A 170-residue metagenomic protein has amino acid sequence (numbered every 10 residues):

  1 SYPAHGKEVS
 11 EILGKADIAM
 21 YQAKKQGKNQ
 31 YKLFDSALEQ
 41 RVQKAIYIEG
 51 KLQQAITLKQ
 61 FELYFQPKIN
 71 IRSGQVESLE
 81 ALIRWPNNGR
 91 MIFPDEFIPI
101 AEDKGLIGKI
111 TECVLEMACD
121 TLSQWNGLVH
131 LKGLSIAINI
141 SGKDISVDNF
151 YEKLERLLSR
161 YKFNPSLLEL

Functional and structural regions predicted by a protein language model:
S1-I12, A37-R41, K68-S73, W85-G89 (+1 more regions): Catalytic strand-loop-helix junctions within cyclic-nucleotide turnover domains
S1-I46, G50: Cyclic-dinucleotide signaling modules
I12, Y31, R41, I71-E80 (+1 more regions): Catalytic core of bacterial c-di-GMP phosphodiesterases, primarily the EAL and HD-GYP domains, capturing alpha-helical
D17, Y21, D95-P99, G108: Conserved long alpha-helical elements within nucleotide-processing catalytic cores of c-di-GMP signaling and class III
Q22, R84, I100, M117 (+1 more regions): Active-site catalytic microenvironments for nucleophilic, acid-base chemistry
L33, K44-I100, A137-N139: Active-site core of bacterial EAL-family cyclic-dinucleotide phosphodiesterase domains
